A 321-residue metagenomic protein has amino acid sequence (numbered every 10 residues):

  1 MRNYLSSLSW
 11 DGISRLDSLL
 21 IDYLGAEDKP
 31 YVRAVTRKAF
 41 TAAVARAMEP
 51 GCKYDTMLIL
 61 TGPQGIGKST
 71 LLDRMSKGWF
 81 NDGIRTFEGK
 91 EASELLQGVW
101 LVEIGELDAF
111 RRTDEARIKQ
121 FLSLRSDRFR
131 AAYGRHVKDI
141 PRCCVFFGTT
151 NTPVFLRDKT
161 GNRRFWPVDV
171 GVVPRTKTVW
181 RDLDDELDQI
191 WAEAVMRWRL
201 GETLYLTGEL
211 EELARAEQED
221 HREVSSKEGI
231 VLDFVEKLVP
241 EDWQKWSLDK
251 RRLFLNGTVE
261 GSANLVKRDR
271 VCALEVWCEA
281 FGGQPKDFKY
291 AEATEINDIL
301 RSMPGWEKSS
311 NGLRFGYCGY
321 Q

Functional and structural regions predicted by a protein language model:
M1-G98, F281: P-loop NTPase catalytic core of nucleic-acid-dependent motor ATPases
A92-Q97, A131-T149: AAA+/SF3 P-loop NTPase mechanochemical coupling elements
W100-S123, F155-N162: Conserved AAA+/SF3 P-loop NTPase catalytic/coupling segment centered on the Walker-B
V102-G105, R130, C143-T150, P167-V168: Structural recognition of the conserved hydrophobic beta-strand(s) that form the central parallel beta-sheet of P-loop
E115-K138: Conserved catalytic/switch belt of AAA+ P-loop NTPases
G134, R164, V170-D185, S262-Q321: Positively charged interface segments
I140-V145, D158-W243: Phosphate-sensing "switch" segment of ASCE/P-loop ATPases
E223-R270: Positively charged, polyanion-binding regions of nucleic-acid-associated proteins
